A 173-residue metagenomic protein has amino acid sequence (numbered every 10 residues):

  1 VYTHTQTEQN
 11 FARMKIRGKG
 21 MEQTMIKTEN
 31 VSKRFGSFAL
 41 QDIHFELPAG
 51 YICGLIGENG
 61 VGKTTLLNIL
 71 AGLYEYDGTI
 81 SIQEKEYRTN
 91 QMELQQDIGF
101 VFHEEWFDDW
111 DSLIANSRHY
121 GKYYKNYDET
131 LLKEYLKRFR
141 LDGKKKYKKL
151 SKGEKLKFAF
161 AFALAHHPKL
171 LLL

Functional and structural regions predicted by a protein language model:
I26, L40-D42, Q95: Conserved structural motif at the start of ABC-family nucleotide-binding domains
I52-G54: Short beta-strand immediately N-terminal to the Walker A/P-loop
I56-E58: The feature captures the beta-strand-to-loop junction immediately N-terminal to the Walker
A71: Helix-to-loop junction immediately C-terminal to a conserved catalytic motif
G78-T89, E93-L94: Conserved ABC transporter NBD signature motif
Q96, F102-F158: ABC-family P-loop ATPase nucleotide-binding domains
